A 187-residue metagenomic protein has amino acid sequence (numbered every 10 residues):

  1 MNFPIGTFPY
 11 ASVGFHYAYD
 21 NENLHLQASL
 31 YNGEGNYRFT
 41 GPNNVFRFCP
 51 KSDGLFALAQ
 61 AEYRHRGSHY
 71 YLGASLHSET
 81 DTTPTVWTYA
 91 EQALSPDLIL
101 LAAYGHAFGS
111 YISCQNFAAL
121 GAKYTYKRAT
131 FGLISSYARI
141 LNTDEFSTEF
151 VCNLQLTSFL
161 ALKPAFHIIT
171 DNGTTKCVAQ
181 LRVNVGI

Functional and structural regions predicted by a protein language model:
M1, T40, A90-Q92, A103 (+1 more regions): Alpha-helical transmembrane segments and their immediate juxtamembrane cytosolic regions
M1-Q60, I134, N184: Surface-exposed coil loops of outer-membrane beta-barrel proteins
N2-G6, F46-P50, S78-T80, F108-Y111 (+2 more regions): Outer-membrane beta-barrel domain signature
Y19-N21, E62-H65, Q92, Y124-Y126 (+3 more regions): Residue-level signature of outer-membrane beta-barrel architecture
S29, E62-L141, F150: Detector for outer-membrane/organellar transmembrane beta-barrel domains, recognizing the amphipathic beta-strand
Y37-V45, D81-P84, Y111-N116, N142-D144 (+1 more regions): Outer-membrane beta-barrel translocator domains and adjoining extracellular loop/strand segments of Gram-negative
F131-I134, N153-L156, L160-H167: Conserved active-site loop/cleft motifs that coordinate metal ions or position small ligands
T175-I187: Outer-membrane beta-barrel "beta-signal"
